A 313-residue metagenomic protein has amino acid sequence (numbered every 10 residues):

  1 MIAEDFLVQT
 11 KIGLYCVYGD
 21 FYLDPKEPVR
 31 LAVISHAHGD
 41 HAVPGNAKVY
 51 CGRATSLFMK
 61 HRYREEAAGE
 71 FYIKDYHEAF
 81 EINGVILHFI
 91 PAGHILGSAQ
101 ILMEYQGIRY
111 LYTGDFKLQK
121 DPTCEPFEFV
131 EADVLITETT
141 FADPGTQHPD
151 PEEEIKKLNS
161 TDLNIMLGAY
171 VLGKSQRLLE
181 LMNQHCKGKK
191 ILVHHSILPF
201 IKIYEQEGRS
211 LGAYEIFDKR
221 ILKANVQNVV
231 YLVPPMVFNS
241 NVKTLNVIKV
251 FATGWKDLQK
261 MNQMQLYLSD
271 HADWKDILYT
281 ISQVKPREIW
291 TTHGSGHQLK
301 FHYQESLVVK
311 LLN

Functional and structural regions predicted by a protein language model:
I2, G208, Y214-N313: C-terminal regulatory/interaction regions
I2-Y18, Y22-E27, L31, A37-G173 (+1 more regions): His/Asp/Glu-rich metal-coordinating catalytic cores of metallo-dependent phosphodiesterases/hydrolases acting on
V8-Q9, P25, I34-D40, A54-F58 (+5 more regions): Short, polar loop motifs at secondary-structure junctions
G19, A47, I108, D162-N164 (+4 more regions): Short coil/turn segments at beta-strand junctions that form active-site/ligand-binding loops
L31-V33, Y50, Y72, L111 (+7 more regions): Hydrophobic/aromatic beta-strand patches that form the interior of the parallel beta-sheet core in alpha/beta enzyme
A42, S98, K120-D121, K174-L179 (+3 more regions): Short, well-ordered alpha-helical microsegments
F58, R177, L181, Y279: Alpha-helical scaffold segments in soluble metabolic enzymes
E128-F129, D143-N225, E288-N313: Binuclear metal-ion centers of metallo-dependent hydrolases, dominated by the metallo-beta-lactamase
